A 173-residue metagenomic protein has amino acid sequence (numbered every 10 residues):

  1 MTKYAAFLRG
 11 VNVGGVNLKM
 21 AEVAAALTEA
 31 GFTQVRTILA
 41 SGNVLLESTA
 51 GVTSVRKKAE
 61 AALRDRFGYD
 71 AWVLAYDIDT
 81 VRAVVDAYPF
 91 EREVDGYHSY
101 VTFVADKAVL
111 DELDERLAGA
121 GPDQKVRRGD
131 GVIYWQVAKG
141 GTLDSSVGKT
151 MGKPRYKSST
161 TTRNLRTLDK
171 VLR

Functional and structural regions predicted by a protein language model:
T2-S41, L45-R173: Surface-exposed, charge/polar-rich loops and edge strands
